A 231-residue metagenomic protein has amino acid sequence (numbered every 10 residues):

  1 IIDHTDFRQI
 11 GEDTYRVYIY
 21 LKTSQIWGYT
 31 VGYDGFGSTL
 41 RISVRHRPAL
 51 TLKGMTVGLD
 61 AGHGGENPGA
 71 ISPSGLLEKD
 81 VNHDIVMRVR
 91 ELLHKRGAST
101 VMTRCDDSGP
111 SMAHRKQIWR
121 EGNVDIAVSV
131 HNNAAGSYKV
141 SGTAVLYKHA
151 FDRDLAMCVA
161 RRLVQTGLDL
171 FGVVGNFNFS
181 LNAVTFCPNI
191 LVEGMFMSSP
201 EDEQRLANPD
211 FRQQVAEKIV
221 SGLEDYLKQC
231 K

Functional and structural regions predicted by a protein language model:
I1-T56: Signal-peptide-cleaved, periplasmic/extracellular N-terminal interaction regions immediately downstream of the signal
W27-G28, E66-A70, G109-A113, G136-V140 (+3 more regions): Extracytoplasmic/secreted cell-surface and envelope-processing proteins
G37-I118, G122-I126, A134-A135, S141 (+1 more regions): Active-site histidine-acidic residue metal-binding/catalytic motifs, centered on HxH/HExxH-like signatures
H83-V86, R90, K116, T143 (+4 more regions): Extracytoplasmic/secreted envelope proteins and their assembly/folding machinery, especially bacterial periplasmic
M112-D125, H149, F179-P188: Mature extracellular/periplasmic domains of secretome proteins
S129-G136, L146-Y147, N176-K231: Active-site-adjacent mobile loop/cap segments within catalytic or ligand-binding domains
D152-G175: Active-site-adjacent substrate-binding region of metalloamidase/peptidase-like peptide-processing proteins
